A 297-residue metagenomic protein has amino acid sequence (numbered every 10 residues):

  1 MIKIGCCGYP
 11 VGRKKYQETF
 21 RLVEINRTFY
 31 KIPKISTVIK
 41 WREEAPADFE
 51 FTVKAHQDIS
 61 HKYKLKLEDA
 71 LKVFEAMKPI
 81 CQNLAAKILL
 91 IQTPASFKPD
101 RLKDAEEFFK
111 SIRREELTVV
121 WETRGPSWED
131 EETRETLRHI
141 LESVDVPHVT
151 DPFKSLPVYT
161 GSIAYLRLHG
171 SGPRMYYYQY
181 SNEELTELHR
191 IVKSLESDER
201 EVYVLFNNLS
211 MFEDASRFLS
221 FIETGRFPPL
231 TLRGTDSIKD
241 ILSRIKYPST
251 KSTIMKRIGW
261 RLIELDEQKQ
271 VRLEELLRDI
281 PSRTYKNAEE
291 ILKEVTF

Functional and structural regions predicted by a protein language model:
M1-R233, R244-I245, E264, K286: Residues lining hydrophobic/aromatic ligand-binding pockets adjacent to catalytic sites
P229-F297: Basic helix-extension-helix modules of the SAP/HeH family
